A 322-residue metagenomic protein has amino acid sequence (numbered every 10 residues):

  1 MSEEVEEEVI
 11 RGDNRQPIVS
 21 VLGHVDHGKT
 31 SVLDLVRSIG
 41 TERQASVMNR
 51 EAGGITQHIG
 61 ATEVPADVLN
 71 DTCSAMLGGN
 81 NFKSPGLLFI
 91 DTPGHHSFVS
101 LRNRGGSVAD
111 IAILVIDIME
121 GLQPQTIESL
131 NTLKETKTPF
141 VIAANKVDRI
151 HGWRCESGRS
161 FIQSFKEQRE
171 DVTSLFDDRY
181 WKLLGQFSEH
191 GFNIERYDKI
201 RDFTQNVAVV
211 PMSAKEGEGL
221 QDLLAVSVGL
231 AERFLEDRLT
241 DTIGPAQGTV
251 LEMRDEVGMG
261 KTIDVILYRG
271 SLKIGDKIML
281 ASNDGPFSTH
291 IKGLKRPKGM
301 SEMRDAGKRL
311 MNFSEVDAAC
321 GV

Functional and structural regions predicted by a protein language model:
M1-H24, T30-I90, W153-A214, A225-S227 (+3 more regions): P-loop NTPase nucleotide-binding/switch module
E6-E8, I18, V32, R50-A52 (+6 more regions): Short beta-alpha junctions and helix-cap segments that line functional grooves
G28, G219: Conserved glycine(s) of the Walker
L33-R37, L101-R102, T126-I127, H151-G158 (+5 more regions): Short acidic, glycine/serine/threonine-rich loops at helix termini
I39, L69, P93-H96, I118-L122 (+8 more regions): Conserved nucleotide-binding/hydrolysis micro-motifs of P-loop NTPases
V64, G86, H96-S97, S107-E128 (+2 more regions): Conserved Switch II/interswitch segment of TRAFAC-class P-loop GTPases
T72, K83, I116, A144 (+2 more regions): C-terminal effector/interaction modules appended to NTPase cores
